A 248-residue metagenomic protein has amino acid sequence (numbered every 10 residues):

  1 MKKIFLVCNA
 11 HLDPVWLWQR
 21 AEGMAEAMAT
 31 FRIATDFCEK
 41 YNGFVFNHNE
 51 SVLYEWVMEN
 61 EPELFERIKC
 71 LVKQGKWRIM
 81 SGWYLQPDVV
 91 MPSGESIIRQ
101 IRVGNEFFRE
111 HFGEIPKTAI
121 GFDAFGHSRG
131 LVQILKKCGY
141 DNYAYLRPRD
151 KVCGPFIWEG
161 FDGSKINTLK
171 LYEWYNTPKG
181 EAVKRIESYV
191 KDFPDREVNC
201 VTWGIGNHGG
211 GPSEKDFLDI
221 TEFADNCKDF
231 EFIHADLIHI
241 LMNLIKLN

Functional and structural regions predicted by a protein language model:
M1-N248: Catalytic-domain carbohydrate-binding cleft regions of carbohydrate-active enzymes
